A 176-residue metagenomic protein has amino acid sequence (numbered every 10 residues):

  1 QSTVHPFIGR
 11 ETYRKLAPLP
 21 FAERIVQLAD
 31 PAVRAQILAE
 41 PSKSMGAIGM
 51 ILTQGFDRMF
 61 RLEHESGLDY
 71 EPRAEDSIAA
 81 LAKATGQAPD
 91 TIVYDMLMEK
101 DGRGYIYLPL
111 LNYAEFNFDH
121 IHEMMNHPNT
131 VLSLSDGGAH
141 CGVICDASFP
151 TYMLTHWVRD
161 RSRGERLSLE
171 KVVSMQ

Functional and structural regions predicted by a protein language model:
Q1-R161, E165-R166: Active-site neighborhoods of metal-dependent hydrolases
